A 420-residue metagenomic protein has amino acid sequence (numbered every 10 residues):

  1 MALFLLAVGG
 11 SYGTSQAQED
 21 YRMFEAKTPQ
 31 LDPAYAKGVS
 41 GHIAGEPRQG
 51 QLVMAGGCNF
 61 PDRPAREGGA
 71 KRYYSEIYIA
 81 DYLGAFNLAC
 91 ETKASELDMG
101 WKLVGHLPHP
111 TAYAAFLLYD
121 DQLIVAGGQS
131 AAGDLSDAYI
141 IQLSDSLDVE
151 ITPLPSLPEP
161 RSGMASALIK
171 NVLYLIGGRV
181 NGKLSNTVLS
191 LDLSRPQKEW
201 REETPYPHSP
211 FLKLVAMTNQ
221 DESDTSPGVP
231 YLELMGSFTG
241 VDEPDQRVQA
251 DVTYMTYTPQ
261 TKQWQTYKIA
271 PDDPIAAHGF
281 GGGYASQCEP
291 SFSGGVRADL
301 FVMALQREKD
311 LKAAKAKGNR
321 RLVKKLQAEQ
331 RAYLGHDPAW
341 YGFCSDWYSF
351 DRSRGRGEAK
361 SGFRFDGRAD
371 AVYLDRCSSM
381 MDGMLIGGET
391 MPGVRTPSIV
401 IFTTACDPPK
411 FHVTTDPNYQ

Functional and structural regions predicted by a protein language model:
M1-G9: Bacterial N-terminal signal peptides
A7, A17-Q420: Kelch-like beta-propeller repeat domains
Y12-Q16: Sec/Tat signal peptide C-region and signal peptidase I cleavage site
